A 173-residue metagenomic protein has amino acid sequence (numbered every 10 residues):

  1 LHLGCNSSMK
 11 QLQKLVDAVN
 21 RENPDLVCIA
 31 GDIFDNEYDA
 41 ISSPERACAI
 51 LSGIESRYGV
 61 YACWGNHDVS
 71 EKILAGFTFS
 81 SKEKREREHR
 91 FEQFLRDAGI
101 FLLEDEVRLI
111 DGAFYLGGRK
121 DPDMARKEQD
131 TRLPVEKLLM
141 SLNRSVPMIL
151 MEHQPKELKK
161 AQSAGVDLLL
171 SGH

Functional and structural regions predicted by a protein language model:
H2-G172: Soluble catalytic domains of enzymes that build or remodel membrane lipids, polysaccharides, and related
